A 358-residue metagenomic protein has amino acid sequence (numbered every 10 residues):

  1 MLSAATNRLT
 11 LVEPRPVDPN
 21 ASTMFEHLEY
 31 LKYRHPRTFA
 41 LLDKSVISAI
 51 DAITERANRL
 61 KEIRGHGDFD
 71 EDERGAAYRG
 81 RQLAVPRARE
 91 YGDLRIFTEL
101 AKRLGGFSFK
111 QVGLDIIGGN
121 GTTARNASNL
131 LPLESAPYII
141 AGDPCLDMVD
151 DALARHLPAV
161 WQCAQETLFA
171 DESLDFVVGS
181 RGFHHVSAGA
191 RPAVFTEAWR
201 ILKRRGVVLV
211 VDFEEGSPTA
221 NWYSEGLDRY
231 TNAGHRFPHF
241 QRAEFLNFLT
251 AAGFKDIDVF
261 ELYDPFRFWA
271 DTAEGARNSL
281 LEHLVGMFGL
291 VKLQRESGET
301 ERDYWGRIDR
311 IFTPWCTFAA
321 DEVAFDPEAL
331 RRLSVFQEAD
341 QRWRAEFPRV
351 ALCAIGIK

Functional and structural regions predicted by a protein language model:
N7-F109, T122-N126, M148: Conserved class I S-adenosyl-L-methionine
P16, R34-F39, D258-I357: Conserved Class I S-adenosyl-L-methionine
L114-E166: Class I SAM-dependent methyltransferase SAM/SAH-binding core
V178: A conserved beta-strand element that flanks and buttresses the S-adenosyl-L-methionine
R181-G182: Short catalytic micro-motifs in class I SAM-dependent methyltransferases
P192-R204: A short glycine-rich, Lys/Arg-flanked "PGG" loop and its adjoining helix->strand segment in the class I
L209-A233: Conserved class I S-adenosyl-L-methionine
F237-G253: Short alpha-helix
